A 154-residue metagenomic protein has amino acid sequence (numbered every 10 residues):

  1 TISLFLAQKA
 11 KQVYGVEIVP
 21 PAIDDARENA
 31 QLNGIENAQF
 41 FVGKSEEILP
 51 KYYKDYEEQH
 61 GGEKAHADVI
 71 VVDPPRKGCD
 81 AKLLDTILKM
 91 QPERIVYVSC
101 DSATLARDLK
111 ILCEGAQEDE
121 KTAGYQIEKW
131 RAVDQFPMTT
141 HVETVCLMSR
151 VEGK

Functional and structural regions predicted by a protein language model:
T1-K154: Rossmann-like S-adenosyl-L-methionine
